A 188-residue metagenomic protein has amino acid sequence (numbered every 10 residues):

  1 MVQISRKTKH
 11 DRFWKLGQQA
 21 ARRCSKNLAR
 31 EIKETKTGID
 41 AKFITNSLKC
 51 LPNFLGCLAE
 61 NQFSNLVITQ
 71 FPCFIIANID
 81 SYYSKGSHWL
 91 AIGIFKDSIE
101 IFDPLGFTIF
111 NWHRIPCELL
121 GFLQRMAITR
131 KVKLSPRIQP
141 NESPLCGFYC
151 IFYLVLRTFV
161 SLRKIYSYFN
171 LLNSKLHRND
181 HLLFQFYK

Functional and structural regions predicted by a protein language model:
M1-I4, F110-W112, P136, S167-N170 (+1 more regions): Hydrophobic transmembrane signal anchors and adjacent membrane-proximal interface regions, especially in viral
V2-I99: Cysteine protease catalytic domains with a Cys-His-Asp triad
S47, E118, F122, F186: Residues that form generic nucleotide/phosphate-binding pockets
G56-F63, V67, D103, T158-L162 (+1 more regions): Short, solvent-exposed coil/turn linker segments
C73-L162: Cysteine protease-like catalytic core of ubiquitin/ubiquitin-like
L156-K188: Contiguous terminal or domain-adjacent regions that often encompass a lipid-handling module or interaction segment
